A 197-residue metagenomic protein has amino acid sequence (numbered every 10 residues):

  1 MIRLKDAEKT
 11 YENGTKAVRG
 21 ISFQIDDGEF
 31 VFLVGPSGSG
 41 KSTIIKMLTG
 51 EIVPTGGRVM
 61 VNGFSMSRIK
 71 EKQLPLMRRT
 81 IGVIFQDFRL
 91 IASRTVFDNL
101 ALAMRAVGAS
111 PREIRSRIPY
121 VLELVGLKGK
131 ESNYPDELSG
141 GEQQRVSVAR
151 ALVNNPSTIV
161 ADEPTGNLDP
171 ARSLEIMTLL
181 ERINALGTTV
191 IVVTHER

Functional and structural regions predicted by a protein language model:
T49: Helix-to-loop junction immediately C-terminal to a conserved catalytic motif
G57-S65: Conserved ABC transporter NBD signature motif
D87, V153-S157: A short, proline-enriched helix->beta-strand linker immediately N-terminal to the Walker B motif in ABC-type P-loop
N133-D136, N154, L186: Conserved signature/switch motifs of ABC ATPase nucleotide-binding domains
Y134-L138, E142-Q144: Conserved ABC ATPase signature
I159-D162: Catalytic Walker B motif of ABC-type/P-loop ATPase nucleotide-binding domains
